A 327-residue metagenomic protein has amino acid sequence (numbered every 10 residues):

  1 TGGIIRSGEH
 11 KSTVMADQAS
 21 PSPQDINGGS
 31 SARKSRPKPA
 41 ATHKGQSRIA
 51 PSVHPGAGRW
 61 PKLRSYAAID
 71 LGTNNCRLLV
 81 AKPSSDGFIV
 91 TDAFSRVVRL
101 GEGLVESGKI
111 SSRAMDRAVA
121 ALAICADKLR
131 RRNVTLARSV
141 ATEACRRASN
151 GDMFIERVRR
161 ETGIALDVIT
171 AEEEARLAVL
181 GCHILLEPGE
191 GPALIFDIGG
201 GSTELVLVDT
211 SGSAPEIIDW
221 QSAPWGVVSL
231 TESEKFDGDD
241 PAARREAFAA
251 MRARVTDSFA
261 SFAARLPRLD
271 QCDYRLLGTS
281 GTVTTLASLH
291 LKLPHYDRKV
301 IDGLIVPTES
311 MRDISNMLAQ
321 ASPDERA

Functional and structural regions predicted by a protein language model:
G2-A67, P83-A141, I155-A165: N-terminal glycine/serine-rich phosphate-binding loop of ATP-dependent small-molecule kinases, especially carbohydrate
D17, Y66, P83, R99-R132 (+2 more regions): Helical "lid/coupling" subdomains associated with nucleotide-phosphate turnover
R48, G56-R59, N74-R77, A118 (+2 more regions): A short linear-motif detector with a strong N-terminal bias
G58-P61, L71, L185-G189, D197-G199 (+1 more regions): Solvent-exposed alpha-helices and their adjacent loops that cap or buttress functional pockets in soluble metabolic
D70-N75, F196-S202, T279-T282: A short acidic Gly-Thr/Ser loop motif
C76-A81, T203-L207: Short beta-strand scaffold segments in enzyme catalytic cores
